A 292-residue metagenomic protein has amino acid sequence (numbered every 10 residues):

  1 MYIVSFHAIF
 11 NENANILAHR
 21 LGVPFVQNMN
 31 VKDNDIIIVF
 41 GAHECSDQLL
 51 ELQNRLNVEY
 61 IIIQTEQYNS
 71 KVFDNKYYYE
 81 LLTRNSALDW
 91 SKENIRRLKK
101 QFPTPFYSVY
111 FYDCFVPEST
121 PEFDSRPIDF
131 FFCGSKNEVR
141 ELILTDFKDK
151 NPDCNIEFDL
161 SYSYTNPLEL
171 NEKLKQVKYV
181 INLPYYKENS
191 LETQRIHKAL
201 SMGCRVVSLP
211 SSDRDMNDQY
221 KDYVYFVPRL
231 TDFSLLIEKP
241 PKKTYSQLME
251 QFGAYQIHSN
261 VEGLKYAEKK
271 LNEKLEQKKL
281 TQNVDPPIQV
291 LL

Functional and structural regions predicted by a protein language model:
M1-N28, D33, F40-Y225, G263-L275: Nucleotide-sugar donor-binding catalytic core of glycosyltransferases
E118, F233-S234: A broad, structure-centric signal for solvent-exposed, well-ordered loop/edge residues that line or flank functional
M202, L235-L236: Generic alpha-helical secondary-structure signal
V224-D232: Short acidic-hydrophobic, aromatic-tinged amphipathic segments that line or gate anion-handling sites
T231, I237-P287: A charged, aromatic-enriched C-terminal amphipathic alpha-helix characteristic of glycosyltransferases across folds
I288-L292: Long, low-complexity, intrinsically disordered segments
